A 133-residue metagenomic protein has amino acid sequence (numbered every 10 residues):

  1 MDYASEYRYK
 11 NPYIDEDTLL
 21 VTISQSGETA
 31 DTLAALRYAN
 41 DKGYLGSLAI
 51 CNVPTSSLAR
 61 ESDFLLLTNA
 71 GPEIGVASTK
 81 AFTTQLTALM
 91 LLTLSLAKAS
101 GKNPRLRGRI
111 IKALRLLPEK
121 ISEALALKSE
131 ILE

Functional and structural regions predicted by a protein language model:
M1-L20, E28, N40-T55: Anionic-ligand anchoring segments at beta-strand to alpha-helix junctions in alpha/beta enzyme folds, i.e., glycine
M1-Y3, A49-I50, R60, L67-T68 (+1 more regions): General beta-strand structural signal in soluble alpha/beta enzymes
P12, S24-L33, G46-S47, S95 (+1 more regions): Transmembrane helical cores of multi-pass ion-transport proteins
T22, A34, S47-A49, T55 (+2 more regions): Acidic, glycine-rich loop-and-beta core segments that form the ion-binding/anion-interacting portion of active sites
S24, C51, M90: Short beta-strand/turn micro-motifs composed of small residues that flank or help shape donor/cofactor-binding pockets
E28-A35, L58-A59, L86: Short glycine/serine/threonine-rich phosphate/pyrophosphate-binding segments that cradle anionic phosphate groups
F64-E133: Active-site phosphate/pyrophosphate-binding segments
